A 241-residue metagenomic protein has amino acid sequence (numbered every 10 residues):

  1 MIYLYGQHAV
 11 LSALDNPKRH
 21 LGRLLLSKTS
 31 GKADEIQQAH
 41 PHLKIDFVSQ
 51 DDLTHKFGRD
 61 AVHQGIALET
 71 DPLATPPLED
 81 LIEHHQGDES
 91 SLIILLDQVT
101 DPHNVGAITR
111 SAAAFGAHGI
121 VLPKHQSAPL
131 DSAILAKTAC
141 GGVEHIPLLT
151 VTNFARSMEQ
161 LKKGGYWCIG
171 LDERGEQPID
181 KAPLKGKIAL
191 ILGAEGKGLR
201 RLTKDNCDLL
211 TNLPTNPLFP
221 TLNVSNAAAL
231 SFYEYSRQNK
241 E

Functional and structural regions predicted by a protein language model:
M1, H20-L24, G119, H145-P147 (+1 more regions): Short active-site oxyanion
M1-Q86: N-terminal positively charged helical leader segments and presequences
L4, D46-S49, I146-A155, T211: Short acidic-hydrophobic, aromatic-tinged amphipathic segments that line or gate anion-handling sites
N16, G22, A114, A136-G142 (+1 more regions): Structured adenosyl-cofactor binding patch, chiefly the S-adenosyl-L-methionine
T29, Q50-D52, K124-S127, E173-R174 (+1 more regions): Short, ordered loop/turn segments at secondary-structure junctions
K32, S127-I134, K197-T203: Short, glycine/polar-rich helix-capping loops at beta-to-alpha or helix-loop-helix junctions that flank or form
E83-Q177: RNA substrate-binding interface of SAM-dependent RNA methyltransferases
I169-F219, N223: Active-site/ligand-binding-proximal alpha/beta "capping" segment
